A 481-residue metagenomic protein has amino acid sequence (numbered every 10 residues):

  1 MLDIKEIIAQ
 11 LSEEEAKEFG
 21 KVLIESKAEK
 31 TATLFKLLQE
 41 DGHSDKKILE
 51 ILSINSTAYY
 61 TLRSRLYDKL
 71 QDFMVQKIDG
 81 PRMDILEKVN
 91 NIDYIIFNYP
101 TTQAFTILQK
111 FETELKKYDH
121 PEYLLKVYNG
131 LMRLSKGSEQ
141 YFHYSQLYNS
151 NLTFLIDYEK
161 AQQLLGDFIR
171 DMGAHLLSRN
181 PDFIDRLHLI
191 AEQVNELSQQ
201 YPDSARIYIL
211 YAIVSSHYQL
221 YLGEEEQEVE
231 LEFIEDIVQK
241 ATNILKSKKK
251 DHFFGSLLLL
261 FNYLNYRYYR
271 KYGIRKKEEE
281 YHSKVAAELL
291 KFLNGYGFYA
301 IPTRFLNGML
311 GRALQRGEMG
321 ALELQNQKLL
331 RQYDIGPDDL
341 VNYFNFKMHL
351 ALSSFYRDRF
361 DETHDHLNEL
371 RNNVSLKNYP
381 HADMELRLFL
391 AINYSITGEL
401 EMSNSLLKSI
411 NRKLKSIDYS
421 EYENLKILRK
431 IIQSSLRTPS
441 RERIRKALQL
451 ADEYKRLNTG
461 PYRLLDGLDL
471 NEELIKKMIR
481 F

Functional and structural regions predicted by a protein language model:
M1-E192, E196-I207, K426-K430, R437-F481: Flexible inter-repeat linkers and adjacent short helices within tandem amphipathic alpha-helical repeat scaffolds
L11, D93-Y99, Q103, E112-D119 (+7 more regions): Hydrophobic/aromatic side-chain positions at a characteristic register within alpha-helices of tetratricopeptide repeats
T61-R65, N98-Q109, G137-N149, S178-E196 (+4 more regions): Helix-turn-helix repeat elements of alpha-solenoid scaffolds
M83-L86, N90-Y94, Y123-K126, G130 (+7 more regions): "A position-specific structural signal for the A-helix of alpha-solenoid helical repeats
Q109-K116, N149-I156, A191-Q200, E235-K250 (+5 more regions): Amphipathic alpha-helical segments of tetratricopeptide repeats
D119-L124, E159-D167, P202-L210, K248-L260 (+5 more regions): Alpha-solenoid helical repeat architecture
R206-P337: Long, internal scaffold/assembly segments composed of regular secondary structure
F344, L350-L425: C-terminal structural cap/anchor segments
